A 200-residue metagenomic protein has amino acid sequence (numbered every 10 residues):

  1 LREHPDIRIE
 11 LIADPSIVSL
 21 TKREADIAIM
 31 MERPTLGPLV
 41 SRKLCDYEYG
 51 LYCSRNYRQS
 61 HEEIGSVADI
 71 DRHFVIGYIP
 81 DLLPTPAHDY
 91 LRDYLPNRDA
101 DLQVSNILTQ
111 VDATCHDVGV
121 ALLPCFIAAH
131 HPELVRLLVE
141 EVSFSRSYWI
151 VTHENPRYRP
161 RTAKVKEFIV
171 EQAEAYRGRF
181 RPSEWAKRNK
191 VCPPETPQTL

Functional and structural regions predicted by a protein language model:
L1-G37: Central regulatory/effector-binding core of bacterial HTH transcription factors
P15, R55, E154-P156: Residue-level signal for short, function-critical loop segments
V18, K22, P34-Y148, E171-L200: C-terminal regulatory
V111, T152, K166: A cross-family signal for key residues in well-ordered alpha-helices that form functional helical elements
Y148-P160: A bilobed periplasmic-binding-protein/Venus flytrap-type ligand-binding module shared by bacterial periplasmic
R157-E171: Short amphipathic alpha-helical coupling segments at ligand-binding clamshell hinges and other catalytic/signaling
